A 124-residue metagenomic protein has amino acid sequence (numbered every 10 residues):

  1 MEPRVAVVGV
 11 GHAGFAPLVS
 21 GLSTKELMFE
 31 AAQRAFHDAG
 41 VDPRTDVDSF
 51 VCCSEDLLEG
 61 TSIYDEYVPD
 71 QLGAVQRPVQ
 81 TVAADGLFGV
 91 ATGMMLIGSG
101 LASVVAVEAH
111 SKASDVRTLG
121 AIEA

Functional and structural regions predicted by a protein language model:
M1-P78, M95-S99, A109-A124: Conserved "HGTGT" condensation-loop signature of ketosynthase/thiolase-family condensing enzymes that catalyze
P78-F88: Active-site nucleophile and cofactor-binding loops and adjacent substrate-binding regions of central metabolic enzymes
